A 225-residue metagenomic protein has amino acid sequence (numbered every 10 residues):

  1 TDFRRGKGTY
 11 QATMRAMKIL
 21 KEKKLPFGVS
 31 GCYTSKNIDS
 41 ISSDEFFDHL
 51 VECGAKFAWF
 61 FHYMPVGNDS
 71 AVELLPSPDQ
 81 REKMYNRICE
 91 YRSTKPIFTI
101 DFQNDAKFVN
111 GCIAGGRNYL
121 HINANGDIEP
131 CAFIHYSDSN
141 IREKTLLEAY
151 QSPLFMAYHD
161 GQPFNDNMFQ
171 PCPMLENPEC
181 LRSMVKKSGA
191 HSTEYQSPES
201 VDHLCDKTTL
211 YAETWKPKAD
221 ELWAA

Functional and structural regions predicted by a protein language model:
T1, A58-L74, R117-Y119, Y195-L210: Short N-terminal helix-initiation segments at or just after the protein's N-terminus
T1-F61: Radical SAM/AdoMet-radical enzyme domain recognition
K7-Y10, L75-E82, S139-K144: Short, conserved loop/turn and helix-capping segments at secondary-structure boundaries that abut family-defining
Q11-M14, D44, E82-N86, L147: Generic alpha-helical structural signal
P26, Y63-P130, C172-E179: A C-terminal junction/extension of Radical SAM enzymes
S30, F60, D101-F102, D160: Residue-level detector of family-conserved "landmark" positions at structurally sensitive sites
N37, G67-N68, D138: Generic structural signal for helix capping and beta-alpha/helix-loop junctions
F133-A225: Flexible mid-to-C-terminal extensions adjoining Fe-S/redox cofactors in radical SAM and related proteins
